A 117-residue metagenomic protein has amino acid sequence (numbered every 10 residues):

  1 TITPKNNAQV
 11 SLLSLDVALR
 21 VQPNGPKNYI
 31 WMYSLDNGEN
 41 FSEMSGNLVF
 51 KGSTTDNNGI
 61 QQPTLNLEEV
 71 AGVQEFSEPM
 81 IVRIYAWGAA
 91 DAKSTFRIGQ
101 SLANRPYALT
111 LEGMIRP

Functional and structural regions predicted by a protein language model:
I2-P4, L67: Hydrophobic residues in beta-strands and at strand termini
P4-D16, P26, S77: Extended extracellular/luminal ectodomain segments enriched in beta-structured repeat modules
L19: Short amphipathic, basic-aromatic surface patches that mediate peripheral association with negatively charged
Q22, I30: A hydrolase-biased, glycine/serine/histidine/acidic-enriched motif that marks catalytic-domain neighborhoods in diverse
P26, N37-N40: Surface-exposed binding patches on compact interaction domains or structured appendages
K27-N28, S94: Short linear functional motifs in flexible/disordered or boundary regions
M32-L35: Conserved Ser/Thr-centered positions that define the repeating blades of beta-propeller domains
F41-P117: Terminal, low-complexity interaction segments
